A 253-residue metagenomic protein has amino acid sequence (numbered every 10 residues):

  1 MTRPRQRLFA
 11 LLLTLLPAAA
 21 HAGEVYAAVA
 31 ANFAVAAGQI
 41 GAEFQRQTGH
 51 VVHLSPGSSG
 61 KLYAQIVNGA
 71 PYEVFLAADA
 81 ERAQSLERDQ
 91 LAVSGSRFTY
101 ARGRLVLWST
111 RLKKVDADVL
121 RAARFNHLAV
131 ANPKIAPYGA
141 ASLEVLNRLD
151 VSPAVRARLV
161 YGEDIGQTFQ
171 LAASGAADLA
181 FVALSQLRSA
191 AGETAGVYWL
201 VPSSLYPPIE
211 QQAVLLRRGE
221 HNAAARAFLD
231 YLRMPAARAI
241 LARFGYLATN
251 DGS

Functional and structural regions predicted by a protein language model:
M1-P4: N-terminal secretory signal peptides that target proteins for export/translocation
R7-A18: Bacterial N-terminal signal peptides
A22-P56, G60-N68, A77-A80, Q84-S253: Exported/periplasmic ABC-transporter solute-binding proteins
